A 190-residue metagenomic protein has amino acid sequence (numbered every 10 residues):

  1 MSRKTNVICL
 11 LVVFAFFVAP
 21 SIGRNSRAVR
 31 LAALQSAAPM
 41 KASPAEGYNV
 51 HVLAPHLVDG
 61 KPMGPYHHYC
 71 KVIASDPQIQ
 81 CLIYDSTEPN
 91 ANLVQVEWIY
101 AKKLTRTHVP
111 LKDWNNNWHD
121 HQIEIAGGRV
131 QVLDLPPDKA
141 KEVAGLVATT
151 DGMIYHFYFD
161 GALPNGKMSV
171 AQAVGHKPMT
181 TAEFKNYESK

Functional and structural regions predicted by a protein language model:
M1-S2, K190: Accessible peptide chain termini
S2-I8: Bacterial N-terminal signal peptides that target proteins for export
L10-F17: Bacterial N-terminal signal peptides
F17-A28: Bacterial Sec-dependent signal peptides at the C-terminal "C-region" and cleavage site
S26-L82, E88-K190: Primary mode marks residue(s) on the alpha4-beta5-alpha5 output face of response regulator receiver
